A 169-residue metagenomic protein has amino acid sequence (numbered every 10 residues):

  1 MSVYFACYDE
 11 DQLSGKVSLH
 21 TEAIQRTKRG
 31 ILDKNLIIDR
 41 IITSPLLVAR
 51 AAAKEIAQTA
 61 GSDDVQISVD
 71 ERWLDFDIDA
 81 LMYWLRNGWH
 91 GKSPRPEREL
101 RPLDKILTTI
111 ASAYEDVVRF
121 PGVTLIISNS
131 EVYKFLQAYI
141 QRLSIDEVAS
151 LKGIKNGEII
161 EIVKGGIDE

Functional and structural regions predicted by a protein language model:
M1-D64: Active-site-proximal alpha-helix that buttresses catalytic centers in soluble enzyme cores
V3-F5, I67-V69, I159: Conserved beta-strand scaffold positions in the cores of enzyme catalytic domains, especially in NTP/NDP-utilizing
V3-Y4, F120-E131: Generic beta-sheet signal
Q12-S14, A49-A52, F76-D79, Y133-L136: Short catalytic/ligand-binding loop motif for oxyanion handling, primarily in non-cytosolic enzymes, centered on
Q12-S18, Q58-S112, S150, V163: Phosphate-handling substructures
K34-I37, Y114-V123: Glycine-rich phosphate-binding loop signature in dinucleotide/nucleotide-binding domains
E55, T59, D116, A138-L143: Active-site catalytic microenvironments for nucleophilic, acid-base chemistry
Q141-E169: Domain-level recognition of soluble alpha/beta enzyme cores, biased toward histidine phosphatases/phosphomutases
